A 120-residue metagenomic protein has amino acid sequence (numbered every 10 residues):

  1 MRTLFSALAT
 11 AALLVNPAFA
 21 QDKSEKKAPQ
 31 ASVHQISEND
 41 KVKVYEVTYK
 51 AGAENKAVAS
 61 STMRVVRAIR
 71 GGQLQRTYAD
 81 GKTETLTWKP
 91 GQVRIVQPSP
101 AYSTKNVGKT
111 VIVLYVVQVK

Functional and structural regions predicted by a protein language model:
M1-L4: Positively charged n-region of N-terminal signal peptides that target proteins for export
N16-A20: Sec/Tat signal peptide C-region and signal peptidase I cleavage site
Q21-P29: Cleaved targeting-peptide boundary
P29-K56, S61-R67, V117: A short glycine-rich, His/Asp/Glu-containing loop-to-beta-strand
E38, K82-P98: Short acidic-glycine-tyrosine-enriched beta hairpin
G52-K56, G91-K105: Histidine-centered metal-chelating micro-motifs
S60-D80: Glycine- and acidic-residue-biased ligand/ion/polar-headgroup-sensing regions
G71, S99-K120: Ligand-binding loop in jelly-roll beta-barrel domains
